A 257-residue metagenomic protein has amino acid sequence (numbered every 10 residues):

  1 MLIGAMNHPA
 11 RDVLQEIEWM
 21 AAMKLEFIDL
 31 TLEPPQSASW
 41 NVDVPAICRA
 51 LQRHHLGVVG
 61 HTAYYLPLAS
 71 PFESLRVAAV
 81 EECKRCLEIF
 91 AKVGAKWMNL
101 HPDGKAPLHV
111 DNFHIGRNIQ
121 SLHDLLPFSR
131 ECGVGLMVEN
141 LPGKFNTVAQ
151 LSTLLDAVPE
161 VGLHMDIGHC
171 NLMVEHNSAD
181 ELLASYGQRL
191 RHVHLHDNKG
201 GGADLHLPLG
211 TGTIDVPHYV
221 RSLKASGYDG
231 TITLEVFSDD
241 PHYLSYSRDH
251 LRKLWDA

Functional and structural regions predicted by a protein language model:
M1-L87, A91, R252-A257: N-terminal pre-domain/capping segments
L2, A10-A21, F145-M165, N171-A257: Histidine-acidic metal/acid-base catalytic patches
L2-N7, I28-L30, V58-T62, M98-L100 (+4 more regions): Hydrophobic faces of well-ordered beta-strands that scaffold small-molecule active sites in alpha/beta enzyme cores
M6, Q36-S37, R76, I115 (+3 more regions): A generic secondary-structure micro-motif detector that highlights 1-2 residue hydrophobic/ambivalent hotspots embedded
I17-K24, S39-G60, R85-G94, L126-E131 (+3 more regions): Acidic (Asp/Glu)-rich catalytic clusters
E33-A38, Y65-P67, G104-K105, L141-P142 (+2 more regions): Short histidine/acidic/glycine/proline-rich micro-motifs that form metal- and phosphate-coordinating active-site loops
A50-R53, A69-G162, L172, I214: Active-site acidic/histidine proton-transfer and metal-coordination neighborhood in alpha/beta enzyme cores
Y64-P67, G104-P107, D197-D204: Conserved radical SAM core fold
